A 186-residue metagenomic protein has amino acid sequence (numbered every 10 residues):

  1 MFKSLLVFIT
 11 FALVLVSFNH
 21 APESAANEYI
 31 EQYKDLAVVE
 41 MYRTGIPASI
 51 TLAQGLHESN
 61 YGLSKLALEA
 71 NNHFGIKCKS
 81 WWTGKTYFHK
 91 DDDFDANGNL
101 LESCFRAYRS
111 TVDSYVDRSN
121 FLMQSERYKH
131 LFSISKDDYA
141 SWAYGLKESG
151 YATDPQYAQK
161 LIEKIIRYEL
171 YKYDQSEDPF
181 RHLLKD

Functional and structural regions predicted by a protein language model:
F2, F11, L15-D186: Catalytic cores of secreted/periplasmic lytic hydrolases that degrade extracellular macromolecules
